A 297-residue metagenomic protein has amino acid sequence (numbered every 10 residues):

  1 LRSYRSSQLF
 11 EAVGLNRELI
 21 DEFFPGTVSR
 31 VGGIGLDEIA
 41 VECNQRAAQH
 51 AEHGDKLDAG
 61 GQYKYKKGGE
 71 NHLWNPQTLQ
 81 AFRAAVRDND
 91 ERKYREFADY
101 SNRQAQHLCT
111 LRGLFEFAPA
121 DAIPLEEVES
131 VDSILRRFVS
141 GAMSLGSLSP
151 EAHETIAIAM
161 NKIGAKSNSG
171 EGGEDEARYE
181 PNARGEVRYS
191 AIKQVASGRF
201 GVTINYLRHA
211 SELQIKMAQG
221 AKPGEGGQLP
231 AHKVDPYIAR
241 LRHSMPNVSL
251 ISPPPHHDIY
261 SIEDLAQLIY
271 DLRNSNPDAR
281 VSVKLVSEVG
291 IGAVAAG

Functional and structural regions predicted by a protein language model:
R2-G201, N205, A210-P223, P230-H232 (+1 more regions): Flexible, glycine-rich loop/tail regions that form catalytic "lids" or insertion modules at the edges of active sites
I134-S140, P223, L241-P255, L272-D278: Gly-rich Lys/Arg/Thr-decorated short loops/hinges at beta-loop-alpha junctions or inter-strand turns that position
A142-G146, R280-G290: Conserved short loop/turn motifs at secondary-structure junctions
A157, I262-Y270, A295: Generic structural signal for well-ordered alpha-helices, preferentially at hydrophobic/aromatic core positions
R208, K216-A221, S249, D271-N274 (+1 more regions): A short helix-loop
P253-S261, S282-V286: Catalytic beta/alpha-barrel core
V289-G297: Catalytic cores of alpha/beta
